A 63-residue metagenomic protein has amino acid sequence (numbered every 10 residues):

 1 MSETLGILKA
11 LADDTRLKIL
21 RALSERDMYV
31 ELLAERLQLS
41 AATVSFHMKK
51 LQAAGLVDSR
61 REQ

Functional and structural regions predicted by a protein language model:
S2-T43, A54-L56, R61-Q63: N-terminal helix-turn-helix DNA-binding core of bacterial DNA-binding proteins
H47: Residues within the DNA-recognition helix of helix-turn-helix
K50: Alpha-helical DNA-recognition elements
